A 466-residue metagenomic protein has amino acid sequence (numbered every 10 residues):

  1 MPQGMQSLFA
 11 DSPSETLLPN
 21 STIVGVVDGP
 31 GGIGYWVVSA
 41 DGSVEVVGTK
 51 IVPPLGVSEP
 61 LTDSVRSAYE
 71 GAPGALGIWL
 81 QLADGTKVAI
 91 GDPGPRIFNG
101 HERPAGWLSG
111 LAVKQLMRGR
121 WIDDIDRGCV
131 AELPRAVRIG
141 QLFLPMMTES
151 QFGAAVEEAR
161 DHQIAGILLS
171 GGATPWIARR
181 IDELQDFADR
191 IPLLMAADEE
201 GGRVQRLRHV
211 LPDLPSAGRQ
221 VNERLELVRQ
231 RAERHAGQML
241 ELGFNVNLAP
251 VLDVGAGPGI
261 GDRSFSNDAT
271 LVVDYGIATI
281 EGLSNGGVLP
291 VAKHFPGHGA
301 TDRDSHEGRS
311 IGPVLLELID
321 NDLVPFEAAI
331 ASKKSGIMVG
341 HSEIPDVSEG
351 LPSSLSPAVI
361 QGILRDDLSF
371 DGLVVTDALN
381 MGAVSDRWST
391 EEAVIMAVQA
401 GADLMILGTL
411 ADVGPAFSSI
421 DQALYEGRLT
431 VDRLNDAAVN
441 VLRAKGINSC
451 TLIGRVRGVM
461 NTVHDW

Functional and structural regions predicted by a protein language model:
M1-I122: Trp/Gly-enriched beta-strand/coil motifs that build multi-repeat beta-propeller-like domains and related W-rich binding
M1-S14, G85, A112, M117-Q163 (+2 more regions): Preference for extracellular/luminal or secreted protein segments
P134, I167, W176-F187, Q205 (+2 more regions): Second-shell residues forming the walls of enzyme active-site clefts
G140-T148, R160-P175, D186, R190-I191: A short aromatic-anchored loop/beta-hairpin motif
Q141-F152, P215-Q230, E307-D320, N380-W388: Active-site mouth loops of central-metabolism enzymes
A155-S170, E233-V246: Catalytic domains of carbohydrate-active enzymes, especially glycoside hydrolases
T174-R179, V221-G237, A269-D274, L318-D320: Glycine-rich anion/phosphate-binding loops
Q185-P212, V228-D253, V272-G297: Glycine-rich, aromatic-flanked loop segments that form ligand/cofactor-binding clefts across common enzyme folds
